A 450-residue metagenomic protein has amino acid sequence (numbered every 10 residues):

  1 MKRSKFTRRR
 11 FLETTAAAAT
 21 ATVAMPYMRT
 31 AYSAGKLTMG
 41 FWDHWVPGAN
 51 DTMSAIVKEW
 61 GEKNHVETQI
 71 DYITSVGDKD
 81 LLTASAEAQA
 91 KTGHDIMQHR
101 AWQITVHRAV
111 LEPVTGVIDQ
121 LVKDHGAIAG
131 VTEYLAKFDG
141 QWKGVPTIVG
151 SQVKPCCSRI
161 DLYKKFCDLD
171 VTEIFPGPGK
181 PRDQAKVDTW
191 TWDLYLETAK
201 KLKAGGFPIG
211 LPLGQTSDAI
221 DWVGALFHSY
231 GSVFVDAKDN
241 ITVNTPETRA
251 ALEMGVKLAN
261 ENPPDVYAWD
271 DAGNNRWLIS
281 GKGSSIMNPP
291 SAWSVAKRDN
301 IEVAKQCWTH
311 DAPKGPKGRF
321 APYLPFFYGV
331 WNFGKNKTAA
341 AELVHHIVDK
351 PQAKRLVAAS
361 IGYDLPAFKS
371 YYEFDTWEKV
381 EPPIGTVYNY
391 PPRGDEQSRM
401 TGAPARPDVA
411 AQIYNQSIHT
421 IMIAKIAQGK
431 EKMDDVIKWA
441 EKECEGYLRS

Functional and structural regions predicted by a protein language model:
K2-A109, D119-G126, S151-Q152, K164-P178 (+9 more regions): Conserved N-terminal structural module of periplasmic/extracytoplasmic solute-binding proteins
A84, Y195, L202, G224 (+1 more regions): Hydrophobic residues within well-ordered alpha-helices
E87-H99, G205-P208, S280-N288: Alpha-to-beta junction loops
R100-C157, K164, A304-P313, P383-N389 (+1 more regions): Hinge/lid segment of periplasmic solute-binding proteins
W102, S291-A304, P316-I418, R449: C-terminal lobe and pocket-closing loops of periplasmic/extracytoplasmic Venus-flytrap solute-binding proteins
K143-G144, A204-Q215, D349-S360, E445-S450: Bilobed periplasmic-binding protein-like "clamshell/Venus-flytrap" ligand-binding domains
K154-S158, F227, Y328-V330: Short glycine- and hydrophobic/aromatic-rich loop-to-beta-strand nucleating segment in the catalytic cores
W192-K203, A237-A268, A312: Glycine-centered hinge/linker elements that transmit conformational signals in sensory and ligand-binding systems
